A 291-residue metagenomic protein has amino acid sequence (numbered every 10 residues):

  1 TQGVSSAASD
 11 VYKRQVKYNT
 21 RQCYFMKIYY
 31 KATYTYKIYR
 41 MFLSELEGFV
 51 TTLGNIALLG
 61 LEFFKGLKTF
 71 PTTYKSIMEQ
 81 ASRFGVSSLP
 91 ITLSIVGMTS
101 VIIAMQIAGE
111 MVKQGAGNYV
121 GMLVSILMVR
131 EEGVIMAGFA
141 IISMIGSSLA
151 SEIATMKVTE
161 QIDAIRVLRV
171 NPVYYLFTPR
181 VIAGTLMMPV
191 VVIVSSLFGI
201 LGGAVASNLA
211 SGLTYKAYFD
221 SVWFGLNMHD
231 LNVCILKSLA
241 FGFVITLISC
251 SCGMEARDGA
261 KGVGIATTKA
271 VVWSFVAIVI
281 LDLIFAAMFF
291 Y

Functional and structural regions predicted by a protein language model:
T1-Q15: Single conserved hydrophobic/aromatic residue that forms the stacking wall/gate of nucleotide- or nucleobase-binding
I28-K75, C252-R257: Short, membrane-interfacial amphipathic segments enriched in basic
T69-S94: Membrane-interface helix starts
I91-I107, I284: Hydrophobic alpha-helical transmembrane segments of multi-pass membrane transport/permease proteins
Q106-R130, S196-L239, F243, L247-T267 (+1 more regions): Membrane-interfacial helix-loop-helix connectors in multipass membrane proteins
V120-D163, V191, I248: Hydrophobic alpha-helical transmembrane segments of multi-pass membrane transport proteins
I153-T178, A260-V263: Short cytoplasmic-facing helical segments at TM-TM junctions of multi-pass membrane proteins
N171-V192, A266, A270: Start (N-cap) of specific transmembrane helices in multi-pass transporter permeases
